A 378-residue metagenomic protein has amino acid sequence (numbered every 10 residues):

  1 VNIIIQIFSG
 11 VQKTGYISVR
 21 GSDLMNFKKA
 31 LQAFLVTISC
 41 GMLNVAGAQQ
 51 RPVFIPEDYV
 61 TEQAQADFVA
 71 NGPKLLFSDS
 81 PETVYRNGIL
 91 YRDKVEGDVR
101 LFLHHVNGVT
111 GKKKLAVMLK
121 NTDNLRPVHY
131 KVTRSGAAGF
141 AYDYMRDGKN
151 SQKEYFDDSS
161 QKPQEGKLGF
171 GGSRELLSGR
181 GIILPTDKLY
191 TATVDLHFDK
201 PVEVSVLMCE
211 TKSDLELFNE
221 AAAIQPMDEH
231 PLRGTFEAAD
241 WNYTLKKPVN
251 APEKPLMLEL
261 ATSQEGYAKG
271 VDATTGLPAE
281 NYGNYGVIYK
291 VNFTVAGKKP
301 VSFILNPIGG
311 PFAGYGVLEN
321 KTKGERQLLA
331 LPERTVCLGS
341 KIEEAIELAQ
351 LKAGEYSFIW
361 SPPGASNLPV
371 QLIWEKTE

Functional and structural regions predicted by a protein language model:
A33-M42: Bacterial N-terminal signal peptides
R51-F54, V295-E378: C-terminal functional regions that serve as terminal interaction/effector modules
R51-R92, E229-G266: A eukaryote-biased signal for short, well-structured alpha-helical docking elements
H105-G111, M118-P127, L196-F198, V295-G297 (+1 more regions): Asparagine-centered strand-capping/turn motif at beta-strand->loop junctions
G108-A116, K188-A192, Y285-V291, G354: Short, solvent-exposed loop/turn segments enriched in Ser/Thr/Gly
R126-D147, F303-A313: Short acidic, flexible loop segments centered on an aromatic residue
G148-P185, L328-A353: Intrinsically disordered, low-complexity Pro/Gly/Ser/Thr-rich segments with frequent PxxP/GP/PP motifs and embedded
I183-N219, L368-K376: Terminal connector regions
